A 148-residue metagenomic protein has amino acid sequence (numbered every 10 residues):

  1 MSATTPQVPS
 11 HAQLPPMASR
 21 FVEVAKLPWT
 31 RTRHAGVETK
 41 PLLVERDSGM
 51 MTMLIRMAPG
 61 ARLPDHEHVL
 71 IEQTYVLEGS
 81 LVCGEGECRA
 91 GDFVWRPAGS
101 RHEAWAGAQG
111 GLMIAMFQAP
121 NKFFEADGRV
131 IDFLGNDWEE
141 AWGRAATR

Functional and structural regions predicted by a protein language model:
M1-S48, R129-R148: A short, N-terminal "cap"/entry segment at the start of jelly-roll beta-barrel domains of the cupin/DSBH fold
G36-E67, P97-R101, L134: Conserved short histidine dyad/triad with adjacent acidic residue
A58-P59, H68-C83: Glycine- and acidic-residue-biased ligand/ion/polar-headgroup-sensing regions
G60, G84, P120-K122: Short coil/turn motifs at secondary-structure junctions
I71-Q73, A90, G110-G111: Short, surface-exposed beta-edge/turn micro-motifs
C83-A106: Short acidic-glycine-tyrosine-enriched beta hairpin
A98-D127: Ligand-binding loop in jelly-roll beta-barrel domains
